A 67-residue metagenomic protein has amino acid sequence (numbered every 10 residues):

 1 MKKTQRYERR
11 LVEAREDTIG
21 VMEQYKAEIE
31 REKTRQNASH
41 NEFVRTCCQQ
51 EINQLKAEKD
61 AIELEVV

Functional and structural regions predicted by a protein language model:
M1-V12: Short, charge-rich amphipathic alpha-helices with coiled-coil/heptad character
L11-R15, E58: Positively charged, hydrophobic/aromatic-enriched amphipathic segments
D17-K33: Short amphipathic alpha-helical heptad-repeat segments
M22, N53-V67: Amphipathic alpha-helical coiled-coil segments
T34-N41, V67: Short, flexible helix-adjacent loops and helix caps
E42-K56: Short, charged, amphipathic alpha-helical segments
